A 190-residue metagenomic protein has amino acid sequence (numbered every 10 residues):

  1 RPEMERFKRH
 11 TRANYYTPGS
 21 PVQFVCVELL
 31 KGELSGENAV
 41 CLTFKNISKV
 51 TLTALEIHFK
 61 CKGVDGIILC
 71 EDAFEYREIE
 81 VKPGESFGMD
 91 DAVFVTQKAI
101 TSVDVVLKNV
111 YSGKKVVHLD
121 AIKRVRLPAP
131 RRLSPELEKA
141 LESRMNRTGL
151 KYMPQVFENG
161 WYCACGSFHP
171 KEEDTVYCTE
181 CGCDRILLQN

Functional and structural regions predicted by a protein language model:
F7-Y16, G88-L141: Terminal connector regions
G32-S35, P154-Q155: Short, solvent-exposed loop/linker segments at the N-terminal edge of repeated beta-sheet extracellular domains
L34-C41, G88, E138, R144: Short, solvent-exposed loop/turn segments enriched in Ser/Thr/Gly
T43-K49: Asparagine-centered strand-capping/turn motif at beta-strand->loop junctions
T51-A54, L69: Short acidic/proline- and small/hydrophobic-mixed sequence motifs that coincide with surface turns and coil-to-beta
I57-F59: Hydrophobic beta-strand segments
D65-A99: Intrinsically disordered, low-complexity Pro/Gly/Ser/Thr-rich segments with frequent PxxP/GP/PP motifs and embedded
V117-N190: Cys/His-clustered metal-coordination modules, chiefly Zn-binding fingers
